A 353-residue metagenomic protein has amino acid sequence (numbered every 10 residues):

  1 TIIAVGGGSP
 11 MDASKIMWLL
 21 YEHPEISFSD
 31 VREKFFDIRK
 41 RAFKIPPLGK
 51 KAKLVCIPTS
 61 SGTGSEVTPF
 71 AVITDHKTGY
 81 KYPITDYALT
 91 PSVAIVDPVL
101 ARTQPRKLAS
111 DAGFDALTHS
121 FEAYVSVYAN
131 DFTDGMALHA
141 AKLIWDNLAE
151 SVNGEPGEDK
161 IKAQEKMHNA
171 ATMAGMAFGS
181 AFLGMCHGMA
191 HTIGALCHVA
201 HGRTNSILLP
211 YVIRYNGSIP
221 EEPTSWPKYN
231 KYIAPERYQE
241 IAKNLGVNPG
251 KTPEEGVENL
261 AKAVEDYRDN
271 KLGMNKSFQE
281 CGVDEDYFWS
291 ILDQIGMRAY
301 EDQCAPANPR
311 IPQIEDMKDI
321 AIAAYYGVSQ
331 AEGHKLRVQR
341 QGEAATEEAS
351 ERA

Functional and structural regions predicted by a protein language model:
T1-V99: Glycine/threonine-rich beta-strand-loop-alpha-helix active-site module that forms ligand/phosphate-binding
K15-W18, V93, F114-E122, L138-A149 (+9 more regions): Predominant activation on well-ordered alpha-helical scaffold segments within soluble catalytic domains
G62, T172-N205, D302-A307: Glycine-rich phosphate/pyrophosphate-binding beta-alpha loops
V67-A181: Carboxylate- and glycine-rich phosphate/diphosphate-binding segment that chelates Mg2+/Mn2+
Y128-M136, S151-K166, A181-C186, T224 (+4 more regions): Flexible, glycine/charged-enriched surface loops at secondary-structure junctions
L196, G202-S290, L336: Gly/Pro-rich interdomain helix-loop hinge
Y287-A353: Short, amphipathic C-terminal "tail helix"
